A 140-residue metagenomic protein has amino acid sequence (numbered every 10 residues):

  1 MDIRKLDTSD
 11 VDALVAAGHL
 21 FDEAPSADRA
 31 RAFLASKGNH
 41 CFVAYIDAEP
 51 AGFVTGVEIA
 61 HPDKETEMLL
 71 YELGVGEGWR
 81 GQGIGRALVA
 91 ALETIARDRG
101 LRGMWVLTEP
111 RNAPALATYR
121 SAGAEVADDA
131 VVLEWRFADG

Functional and structural regions predicted by a protein language model:
D2-T66, Y71, V89-A91, I95 (+1 more regions): Acetyl-CoA-dependent GNAT
G76-G78, Q82, P110-R111: Active-site acidic-Proline motif in GNAT/NAT acetyltransferases
W79, G83-A91: Conserved acetyl-CoA pyrophosphate-binding loop and the N-cap/start of the following alpha-helix in GNAT-like
G81, T94-D98, S121, E125: Conserved amphipathic alpha-helical interaction elements at protein-protein interfaces in regulatory, energy-coupling
R86, P110-D129, W135: Conserved active-site alpha-helix within GNAT-family acetyltransferase domains
R97-L107: Conserved GNAT acetyl-CoA-binding A-motif
E134-G140: Short beta-strand-to-coil "C-cap" segments at the C-terminal boundary of structured domains/repeats, marking
